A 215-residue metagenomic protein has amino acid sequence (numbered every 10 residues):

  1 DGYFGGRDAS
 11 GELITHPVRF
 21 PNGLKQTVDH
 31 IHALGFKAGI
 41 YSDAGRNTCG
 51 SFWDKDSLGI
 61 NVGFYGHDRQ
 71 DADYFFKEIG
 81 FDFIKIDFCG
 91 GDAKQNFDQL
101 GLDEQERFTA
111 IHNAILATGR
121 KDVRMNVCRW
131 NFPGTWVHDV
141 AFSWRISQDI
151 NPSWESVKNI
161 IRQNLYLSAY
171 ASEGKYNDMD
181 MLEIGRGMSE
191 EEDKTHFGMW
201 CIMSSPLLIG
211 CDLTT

Functional and structural regions predicted by a protein language model:
D1-F97: Aromatic-lined carbohydrate-binding/catalytic grooves of carbohydrate-active enzymes
G11-I14, K55-S57, F108-I111, D139-W144: Short secondary-structure boundary/capping segments
F20, G101-E104, M188: Amphipathic alpha-helical protein-protein interaction segments
L24-V28, R69-A72, Q105-F108, H112 (+1 more regions): Extracytoplasmic/secreted envelope proteins and their assembly/folding machinery, especially bacterial periplasmic
H32-F36, K77-G80, N113-R120, S204-L207: Sec-exported extracytoplasmic/periplasmic mature domains
N61, H67-Q70, D122-D212: Glycan-recognition surfaces
D82-I84, F88-V123, V127-R129: Extracytoplasmic, non-cytosolic globular domains
